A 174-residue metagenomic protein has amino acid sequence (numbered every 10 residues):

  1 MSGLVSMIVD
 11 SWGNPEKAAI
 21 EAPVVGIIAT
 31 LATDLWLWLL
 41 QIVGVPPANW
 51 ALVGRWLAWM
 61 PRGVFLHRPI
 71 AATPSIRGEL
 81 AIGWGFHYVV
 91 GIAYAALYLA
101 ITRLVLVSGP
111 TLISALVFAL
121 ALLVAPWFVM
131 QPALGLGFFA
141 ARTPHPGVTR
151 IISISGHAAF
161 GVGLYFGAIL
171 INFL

Functional and structural regions predicted by a protein language model:
M1-L174: Juxtamembrane/disordered regions of integral membrane proteins
